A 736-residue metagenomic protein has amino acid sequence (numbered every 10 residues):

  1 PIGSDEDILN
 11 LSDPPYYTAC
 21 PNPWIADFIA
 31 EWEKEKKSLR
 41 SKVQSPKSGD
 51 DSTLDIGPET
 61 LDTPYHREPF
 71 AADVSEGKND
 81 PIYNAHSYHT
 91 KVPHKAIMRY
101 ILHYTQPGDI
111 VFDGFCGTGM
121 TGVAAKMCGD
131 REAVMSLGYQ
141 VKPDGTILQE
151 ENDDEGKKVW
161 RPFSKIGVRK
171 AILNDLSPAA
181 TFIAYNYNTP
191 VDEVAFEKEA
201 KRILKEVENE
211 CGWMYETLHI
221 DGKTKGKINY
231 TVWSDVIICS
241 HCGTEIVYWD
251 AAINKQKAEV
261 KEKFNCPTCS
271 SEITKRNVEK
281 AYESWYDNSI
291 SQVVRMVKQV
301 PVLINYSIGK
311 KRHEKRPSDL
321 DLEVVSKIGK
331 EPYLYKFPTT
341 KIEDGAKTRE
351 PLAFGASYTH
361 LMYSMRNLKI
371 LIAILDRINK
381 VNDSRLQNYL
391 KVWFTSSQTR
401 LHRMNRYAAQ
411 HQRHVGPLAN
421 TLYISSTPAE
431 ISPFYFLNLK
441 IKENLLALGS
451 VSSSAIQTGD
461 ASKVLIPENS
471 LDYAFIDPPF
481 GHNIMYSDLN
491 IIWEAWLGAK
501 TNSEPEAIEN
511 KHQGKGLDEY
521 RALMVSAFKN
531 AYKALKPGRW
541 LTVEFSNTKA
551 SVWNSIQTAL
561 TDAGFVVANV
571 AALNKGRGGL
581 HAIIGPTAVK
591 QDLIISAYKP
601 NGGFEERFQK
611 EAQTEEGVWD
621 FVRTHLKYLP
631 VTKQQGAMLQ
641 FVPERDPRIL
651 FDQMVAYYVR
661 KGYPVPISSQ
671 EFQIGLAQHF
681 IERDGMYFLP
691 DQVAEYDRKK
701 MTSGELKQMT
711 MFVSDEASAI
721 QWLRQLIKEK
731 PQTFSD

Functional and structural regions predicted by a protein language model:
P1-S38, D62-G114, G122-P467, Y486-Q513 (+6 more regions): Nucleic-acid modification enzymes, centered on SAM-dependent nucleic-acid methyltransferases
S38-T63: Short, basic, low-complexity termini and linkers enriched in Ser/Thr/Gly/Pro that act as targeting/leader peptides
Q106, A534-P537: Helix-to-beta-strand junctions that scaffold the AdoMet/dcAdoMet cofactor pocket in Class I SAM-dependent enzymes
T118: Conserved SAM/SAH-binding loop
K126, V525-Y532: A structural alpha-helix within SAM-dependent methyltransferase catalytic domains
K227, P479-A527, K536-T542, S546-S551 (+2 more regions): Mobile active-site "lid"/loop adjacent to the S-adenosyl-L-methionine
A474-F475: Hydrophobic beta-strand segment of the Class I
